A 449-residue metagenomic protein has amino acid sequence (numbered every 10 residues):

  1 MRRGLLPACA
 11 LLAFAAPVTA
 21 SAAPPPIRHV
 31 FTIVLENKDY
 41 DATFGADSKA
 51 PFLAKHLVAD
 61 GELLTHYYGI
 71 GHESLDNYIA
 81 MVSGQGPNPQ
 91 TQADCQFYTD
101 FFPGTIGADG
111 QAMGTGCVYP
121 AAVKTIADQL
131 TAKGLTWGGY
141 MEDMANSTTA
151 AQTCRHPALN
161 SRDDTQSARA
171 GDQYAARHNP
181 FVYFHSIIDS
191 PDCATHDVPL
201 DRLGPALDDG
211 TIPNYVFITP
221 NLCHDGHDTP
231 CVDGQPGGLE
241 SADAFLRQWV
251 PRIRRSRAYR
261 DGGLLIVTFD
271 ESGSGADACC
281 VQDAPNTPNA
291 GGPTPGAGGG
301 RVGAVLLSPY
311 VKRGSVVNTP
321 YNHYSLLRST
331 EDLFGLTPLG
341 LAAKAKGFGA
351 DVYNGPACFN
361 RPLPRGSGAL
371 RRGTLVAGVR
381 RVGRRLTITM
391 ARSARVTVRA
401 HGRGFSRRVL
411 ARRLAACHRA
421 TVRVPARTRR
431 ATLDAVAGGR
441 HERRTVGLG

Functional and structural regions predicted by a protein language model:
M1-A8: Bacterial N-terminal signal peptides that target proteins for export
C9-P26, K55, P205, G210 (+2 more regions): Polybasic, low-complexity, intrinsically disordered segments
S21-T374: N-terminal pro-sequences and low-complexity stem/linker regions of secreted or lumenal proteins
